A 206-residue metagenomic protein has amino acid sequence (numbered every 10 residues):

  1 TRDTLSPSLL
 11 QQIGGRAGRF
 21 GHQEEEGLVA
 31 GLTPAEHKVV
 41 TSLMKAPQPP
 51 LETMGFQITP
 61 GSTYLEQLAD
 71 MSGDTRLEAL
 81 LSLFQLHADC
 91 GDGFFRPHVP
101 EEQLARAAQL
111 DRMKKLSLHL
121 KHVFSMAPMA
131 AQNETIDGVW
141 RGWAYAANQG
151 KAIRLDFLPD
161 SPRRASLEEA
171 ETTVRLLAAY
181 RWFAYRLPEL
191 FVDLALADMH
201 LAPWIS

Functional and structural regions predicted by a protein language model:
R2-L51: Conserved segment of the helicase C-terminal RecA-like domain
L43-E66: Conserved P-loop NTPase
I58-S206: Non-catalytic terminal extensions of ATP-dependent helicases
